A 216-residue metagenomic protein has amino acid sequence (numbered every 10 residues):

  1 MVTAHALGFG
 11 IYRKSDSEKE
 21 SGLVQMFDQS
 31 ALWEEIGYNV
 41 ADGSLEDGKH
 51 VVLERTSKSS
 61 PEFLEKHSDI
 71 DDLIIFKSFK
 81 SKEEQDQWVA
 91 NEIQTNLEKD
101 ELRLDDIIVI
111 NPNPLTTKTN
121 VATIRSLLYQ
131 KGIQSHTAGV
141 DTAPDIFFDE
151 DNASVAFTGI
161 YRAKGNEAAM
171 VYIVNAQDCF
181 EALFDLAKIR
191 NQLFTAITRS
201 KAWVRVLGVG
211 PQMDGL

Functional and structural regions predicted by a protein language model:
M1-L216: The feature marks helicase ATPase cores and/or their adjacent C-terminal helical subdomains in SF1/SF2/AAA+ helicases
